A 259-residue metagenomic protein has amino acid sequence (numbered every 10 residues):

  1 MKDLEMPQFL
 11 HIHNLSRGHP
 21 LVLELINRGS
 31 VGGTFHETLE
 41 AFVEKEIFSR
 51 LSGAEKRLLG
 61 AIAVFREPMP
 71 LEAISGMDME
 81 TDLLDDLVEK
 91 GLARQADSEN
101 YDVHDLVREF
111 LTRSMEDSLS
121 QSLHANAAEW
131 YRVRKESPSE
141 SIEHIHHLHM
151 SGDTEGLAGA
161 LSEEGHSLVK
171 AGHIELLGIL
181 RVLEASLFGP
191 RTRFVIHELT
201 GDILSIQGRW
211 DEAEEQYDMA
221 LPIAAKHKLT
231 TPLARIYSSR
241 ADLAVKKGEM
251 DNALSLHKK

Functional and structural regions predicted by a protein language model:
M1-S16, N27-E40: Helix-loop-helix "sensor" segment of P-loop NTPases
M6, N14-N27, E55-K56, R66 (+1 more regions): The conserved phosphate-sensing helix
F35-E37, F48-K56, E80, R108-I142 (+2 more regions): A eukaryote-biased feature capturing mid-to-C-terminal, repeat/solenoid-rich segments of large proteins, strongly
A41-S114, S122-A125: C-terminal boundary/linker of central alpha/beta nucleotide-binding cores
H166, E184-A185, D218-L229, K259: Amphipathic alpha-helical segments of tetratricopeptide repeats
